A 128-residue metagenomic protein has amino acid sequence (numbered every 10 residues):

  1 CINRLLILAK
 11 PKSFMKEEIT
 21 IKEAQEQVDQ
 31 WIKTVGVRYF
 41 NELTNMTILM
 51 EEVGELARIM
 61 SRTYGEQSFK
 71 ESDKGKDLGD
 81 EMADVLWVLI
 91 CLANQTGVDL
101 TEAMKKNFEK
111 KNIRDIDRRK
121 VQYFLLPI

Functional and structural regions predicted by a protein language model:
R4-M82, L86-I128: Flexible "arm" and connector segments at domain edges
